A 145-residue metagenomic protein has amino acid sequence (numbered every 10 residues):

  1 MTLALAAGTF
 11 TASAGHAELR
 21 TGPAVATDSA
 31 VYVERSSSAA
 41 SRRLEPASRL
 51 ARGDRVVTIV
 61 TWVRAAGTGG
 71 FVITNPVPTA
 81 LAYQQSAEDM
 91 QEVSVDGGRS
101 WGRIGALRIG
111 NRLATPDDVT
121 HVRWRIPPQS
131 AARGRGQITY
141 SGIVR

Functional and structural regions predicted by a protein language model:
M1-T9: Bacterial N-terminal signal peptides
F10-R145: Exported/extracytosolic protein signature
